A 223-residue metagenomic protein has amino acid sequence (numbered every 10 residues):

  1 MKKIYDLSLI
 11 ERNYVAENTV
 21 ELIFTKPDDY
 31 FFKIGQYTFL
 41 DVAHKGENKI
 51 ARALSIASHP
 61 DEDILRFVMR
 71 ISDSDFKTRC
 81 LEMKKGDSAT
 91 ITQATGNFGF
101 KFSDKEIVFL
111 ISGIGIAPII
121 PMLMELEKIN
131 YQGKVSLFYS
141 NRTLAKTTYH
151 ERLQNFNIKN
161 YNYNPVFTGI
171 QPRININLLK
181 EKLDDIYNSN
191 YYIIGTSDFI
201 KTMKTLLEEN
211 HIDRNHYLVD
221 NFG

Functional and structural regions predicted by a protein language model:
K2-K85, N141-T143, I170: Ferredoxin-reductase
K3, S72-G223: FNR/FR-type flavoprotein reductase catalytic core
